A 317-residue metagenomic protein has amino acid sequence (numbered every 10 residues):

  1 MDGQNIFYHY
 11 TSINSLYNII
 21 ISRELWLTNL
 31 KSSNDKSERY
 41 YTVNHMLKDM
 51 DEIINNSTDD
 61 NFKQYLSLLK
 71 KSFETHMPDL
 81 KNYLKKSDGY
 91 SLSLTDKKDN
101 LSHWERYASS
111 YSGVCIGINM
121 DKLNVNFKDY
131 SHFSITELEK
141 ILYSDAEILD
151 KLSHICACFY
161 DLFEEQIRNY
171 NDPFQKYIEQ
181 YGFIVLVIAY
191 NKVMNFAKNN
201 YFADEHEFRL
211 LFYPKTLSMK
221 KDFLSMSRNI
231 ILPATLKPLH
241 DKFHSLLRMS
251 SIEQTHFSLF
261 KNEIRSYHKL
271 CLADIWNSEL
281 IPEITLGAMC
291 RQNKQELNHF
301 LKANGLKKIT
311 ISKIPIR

Functional and structural regions predicted by a protein language model:
M1-R317: Partner-binding and oligomerization surfaces adjacent to conserved cores of proteins that assemble macromolecular
